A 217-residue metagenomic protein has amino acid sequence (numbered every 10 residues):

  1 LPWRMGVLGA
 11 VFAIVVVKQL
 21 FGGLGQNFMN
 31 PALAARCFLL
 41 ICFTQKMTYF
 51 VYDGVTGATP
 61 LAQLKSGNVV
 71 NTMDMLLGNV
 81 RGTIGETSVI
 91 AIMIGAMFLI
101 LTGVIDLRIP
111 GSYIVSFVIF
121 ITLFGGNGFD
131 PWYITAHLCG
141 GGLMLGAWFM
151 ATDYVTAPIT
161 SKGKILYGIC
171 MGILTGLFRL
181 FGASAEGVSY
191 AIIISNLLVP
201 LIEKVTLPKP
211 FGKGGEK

Functional and structural regions predicted by a protein language model:
L1-G9, M75, N79-V89, P131-L143: Structural signature of hydrophobic alpha-helical transmembrane segments
V7, V11, I90-M93, G111-I119 (+2 more regions): Hydrophobic alpha-helical segments embedded in the membrane of multi-pass proteins
I14-G25, I94-T102, W148-A157: C-terminal ends of transmembrane helices
G25-M93: Long hydrophobic alpha-helical segments that form multi-pass transmembrane helix bundles in integral membrane proteins
F28, A32, T135-L143, K164-L166 (+1 more regions): Loop-to-transmembrane alpha-helix initiation sites
L33-K46, S116-F124, G142-F149, G168-G176 (+1 more regions): Small-residue-rich segments of transmembrane alpha-helices in multi-pass membrane proteins, especially helix faces
Q45-K46, F50-Y52, F124-G128, Y133 (+1 more regions): Hydrophobic alpha-helical transmembrane segments in multi-pass integral membrane proteins
F181-K217: Cytosolic-side transmembrane-helix boundaries in multi-pass membrane proteins
